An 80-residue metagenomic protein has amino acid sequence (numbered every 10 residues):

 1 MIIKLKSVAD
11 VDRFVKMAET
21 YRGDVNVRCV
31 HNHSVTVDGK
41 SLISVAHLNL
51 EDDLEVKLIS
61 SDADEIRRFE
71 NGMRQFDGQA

Functional and structural regions predicted by a protein language model:
M1-I2, I59: Generic structural signal for short, solvent-exposed loop/turn connectors between secondary structure elements
I2-C29, H33, L42-L50: Compact, glycine-rich, soluble single-domain proteins
H47-A80: C-terminal structural segments of small proteins and small subunits
